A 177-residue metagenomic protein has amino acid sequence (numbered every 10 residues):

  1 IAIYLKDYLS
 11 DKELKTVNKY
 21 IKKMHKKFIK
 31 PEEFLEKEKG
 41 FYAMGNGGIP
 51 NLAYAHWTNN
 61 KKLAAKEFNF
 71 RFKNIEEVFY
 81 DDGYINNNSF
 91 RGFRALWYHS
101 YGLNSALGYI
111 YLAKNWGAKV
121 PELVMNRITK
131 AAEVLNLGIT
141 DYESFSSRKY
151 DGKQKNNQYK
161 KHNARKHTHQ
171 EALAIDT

Functional and structural regions predicted by a protein language model:
I1-G117, M125: Aromatic-lined, polymer-binding surfaces characteristic of secreted/periplasmic polysaccharide-degrading enzymes
V120-T177: CBM-like carbohydrate-recognition segments
